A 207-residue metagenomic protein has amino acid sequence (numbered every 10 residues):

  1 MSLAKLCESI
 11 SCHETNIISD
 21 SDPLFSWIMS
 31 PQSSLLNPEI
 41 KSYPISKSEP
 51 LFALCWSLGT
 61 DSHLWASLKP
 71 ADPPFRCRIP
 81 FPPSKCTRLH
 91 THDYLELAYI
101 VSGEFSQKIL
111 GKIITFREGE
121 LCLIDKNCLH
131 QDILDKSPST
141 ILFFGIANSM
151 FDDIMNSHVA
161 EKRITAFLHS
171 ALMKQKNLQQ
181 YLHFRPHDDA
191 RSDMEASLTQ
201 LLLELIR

Functional and structural regions predicted by a protein language model:
S2-S21, F25, L36-S46, P50-R78 (+1 more regions): A hydrophobic/aromatic-rich effector-binding and dimerization subdomain of bacterial HTH-type transcriptional regulators
L6, D93-Y94, V101, R117-E118 (+1 more regions): Short, well-ordered loop/turn elements at secondary-structure boundaries
S67, R78, K85-H92, K108 (+1 more regions): Short histidine-centered beta-strand/loop micro-motifs that create catalytic or ligand/metal-coordination sites
H90-Q107, I146: Short, conserved beta-strand element in jelly-roll/cupin
D93-L95, C128-H130, T140-L142: Generic beta-strand structural signal
E104-S106, C122, K126-D132, M150-D152: Histidine-centered metal-chelating micro-motifs
L110-K126, K136: Short acidic-glycine-tyrosine-enriched beta hairpin
